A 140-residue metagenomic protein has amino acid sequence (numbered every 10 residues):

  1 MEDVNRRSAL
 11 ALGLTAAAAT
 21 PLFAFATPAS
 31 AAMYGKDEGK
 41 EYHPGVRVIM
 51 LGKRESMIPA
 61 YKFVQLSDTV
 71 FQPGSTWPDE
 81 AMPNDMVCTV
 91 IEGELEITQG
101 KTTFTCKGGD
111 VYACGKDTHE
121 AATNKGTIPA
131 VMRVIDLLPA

Functional and structural regions predicted by a protein language model:
M1-T20, T27: N-terminal secretory signal peptides and thylakoid transit peptides that target proteins across membranes
F23-E55: C-terminal segment of N-terminal export signals and the immediately downstream linker at the start of the mature
Q65-M82, C106: Conserved short histidine dyad/triad with adjacent acidic residue
T76-A81, Y112, K116-A122: Histidine-centered metal-chelating micro-motifs
P83-G100: Glycine- and acidic-residue-biased ligand/ion/polar-headgroup-sensing regions
K101-K116: Short acidic-glycine-tyrosine-enriched beta hairpin
D117-A140: Ligand-binding loop in jelly-roll beta-barrel domains
